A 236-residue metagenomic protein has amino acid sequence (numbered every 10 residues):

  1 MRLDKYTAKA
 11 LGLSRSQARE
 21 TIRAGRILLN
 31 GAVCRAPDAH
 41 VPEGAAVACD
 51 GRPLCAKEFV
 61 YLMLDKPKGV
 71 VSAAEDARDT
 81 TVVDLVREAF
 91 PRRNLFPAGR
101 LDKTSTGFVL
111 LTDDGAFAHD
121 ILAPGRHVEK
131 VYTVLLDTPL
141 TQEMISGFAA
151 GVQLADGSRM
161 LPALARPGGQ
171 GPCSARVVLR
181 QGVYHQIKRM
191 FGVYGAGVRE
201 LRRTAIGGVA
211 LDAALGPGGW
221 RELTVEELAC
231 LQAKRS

Functional and structural regions predicted by a protein language model:
M1-S236: Basic, flexible Lys/Arg- and Gly-enriched helix-loop patches that mediate nucleic-acid binding at interfaces with rRNA
